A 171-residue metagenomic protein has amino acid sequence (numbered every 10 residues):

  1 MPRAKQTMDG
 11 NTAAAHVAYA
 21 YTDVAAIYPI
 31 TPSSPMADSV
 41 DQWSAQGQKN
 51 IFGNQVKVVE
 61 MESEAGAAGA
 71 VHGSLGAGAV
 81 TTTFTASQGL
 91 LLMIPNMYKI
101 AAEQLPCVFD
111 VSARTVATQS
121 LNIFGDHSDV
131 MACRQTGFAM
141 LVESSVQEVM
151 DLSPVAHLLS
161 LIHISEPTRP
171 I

Functional and structural regions predicted by a protein language model:
M1-A132, G137, P154: Thiamine diphosphate
T136-V149: Flexible, glycine/proline-enriched loop segments at strand-loop-helix junctions that form or flank small-ligand binding
Q147-L158: Active-site/ligand-binding-proximal alpha/beta "capping" segment
I162-I171: Single conserved hydrophobic/aromatic residue that forms the stacking wall/gate of nucleotide- or nucleobase-binding
